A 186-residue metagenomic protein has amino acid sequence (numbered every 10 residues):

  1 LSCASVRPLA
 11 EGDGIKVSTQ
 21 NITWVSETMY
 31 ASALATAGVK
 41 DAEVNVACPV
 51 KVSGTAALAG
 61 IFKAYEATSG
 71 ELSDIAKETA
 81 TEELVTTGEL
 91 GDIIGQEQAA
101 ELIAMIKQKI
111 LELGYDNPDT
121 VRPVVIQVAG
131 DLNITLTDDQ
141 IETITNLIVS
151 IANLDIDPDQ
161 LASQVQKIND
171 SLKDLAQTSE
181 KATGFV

Functional and structural regions predicted by a protein language model:
L1-D41: Signal peptide-directed extracytoplasmic domains
Q20, Q96-Q98, Q108, Q127 (+4 more regions): Residue-identity detector for glutamine
A35, K40-D139, T145: Soluble oligomerization/assembly scaffold segments of membrane-associated complexes
L132-V186: Charged, long alpha-helical assembly modules
